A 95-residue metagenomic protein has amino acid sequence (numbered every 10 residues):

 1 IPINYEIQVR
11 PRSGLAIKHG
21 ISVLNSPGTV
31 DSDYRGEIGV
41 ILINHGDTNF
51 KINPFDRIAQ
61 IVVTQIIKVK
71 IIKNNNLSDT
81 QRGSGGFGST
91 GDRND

Functional and structural regions predicted by a protein language model:
I1-K70: Compact, glycine-rich, soluble single-domain proteins
I67-D95: Helix-rich terminal scaffold detector
